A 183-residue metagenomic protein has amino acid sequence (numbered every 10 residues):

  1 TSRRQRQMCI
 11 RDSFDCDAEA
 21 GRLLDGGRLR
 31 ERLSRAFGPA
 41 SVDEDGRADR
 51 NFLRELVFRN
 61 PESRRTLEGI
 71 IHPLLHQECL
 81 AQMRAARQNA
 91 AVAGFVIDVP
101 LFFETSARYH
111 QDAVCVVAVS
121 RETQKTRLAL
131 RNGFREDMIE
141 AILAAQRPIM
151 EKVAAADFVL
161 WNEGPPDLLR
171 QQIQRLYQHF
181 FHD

Functional and structural regions predicted by a protein language model:
T1-I10: Single conserved hydrophobic/aromatic residue that forms the stacking wall/gate of nucleotide- or nucleobase-binding
R6, V99, Q111, A156-D157: Short, well-ordered alpha-helix to beta-strand connector turns
R11-G26, P39, L130, R147-A154: N-terminal polybasic phosphate/anion-binding patch
D12, A18, E55, A113 (+1 more regions): Well-ordered beta-strand positions
A18-A93: ATP-dependent small-molecule kinase phosphotransfer cores that center on conserved nucleotide phosphate-binding segments
R30-S34, H76, R121-A129, E136 (+1 more regions): An amphipathic alpha-helix signature
C79, R108-H110, L130, F134-D183: Small-molecule kinase domains that catalyze NTP-dependent phosphoryl transfer to phosphate-bearing small molecules
L80-N89, G94-R131: ATP-dependent NMP and nucleoside kinases share a basic, alpha-helical "lid"
